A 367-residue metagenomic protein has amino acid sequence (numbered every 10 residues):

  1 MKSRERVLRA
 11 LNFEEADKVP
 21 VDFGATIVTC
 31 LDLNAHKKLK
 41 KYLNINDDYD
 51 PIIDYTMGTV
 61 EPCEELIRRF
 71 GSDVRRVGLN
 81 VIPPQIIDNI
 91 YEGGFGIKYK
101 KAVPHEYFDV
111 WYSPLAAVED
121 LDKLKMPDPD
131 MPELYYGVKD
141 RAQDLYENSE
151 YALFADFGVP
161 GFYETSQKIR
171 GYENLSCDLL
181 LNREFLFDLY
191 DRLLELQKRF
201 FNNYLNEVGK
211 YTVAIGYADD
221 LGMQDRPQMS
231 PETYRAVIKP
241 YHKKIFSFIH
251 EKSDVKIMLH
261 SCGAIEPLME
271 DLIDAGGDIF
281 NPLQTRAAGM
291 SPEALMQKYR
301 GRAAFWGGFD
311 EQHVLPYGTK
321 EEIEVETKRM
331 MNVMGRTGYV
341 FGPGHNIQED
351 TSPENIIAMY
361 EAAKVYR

Functional and structural regions predicted by a protein language model:
M1-K40, K101-D109, V118-R367: Active-site loop segments of alpha/beta catalytic cores
K2, G71, G94-G96, D220: Residue-level detector of functionally special positions within alpha-helical transmembrane segments of multi-pass
D32-G78: Segments that shape or occlude catalytic/ligand-binding pockets
I45, S72, I97, E150-Y151 (+1 more regions): Short aromatic/hydrophobic-glycine micro-motifs
D50-D54, G58-E61, Y112, M126-E133: Short coil/turn segments at secondary-structure boundaries
E65-R69, P83-G93, Q143-N148: Short, charge-rich binding segments
I67, G96, L153: Hydrophobic/aromatic pocket-lining and membrane-interface residues
R76-P127: A contiguous, low-structure linker/loop signature
